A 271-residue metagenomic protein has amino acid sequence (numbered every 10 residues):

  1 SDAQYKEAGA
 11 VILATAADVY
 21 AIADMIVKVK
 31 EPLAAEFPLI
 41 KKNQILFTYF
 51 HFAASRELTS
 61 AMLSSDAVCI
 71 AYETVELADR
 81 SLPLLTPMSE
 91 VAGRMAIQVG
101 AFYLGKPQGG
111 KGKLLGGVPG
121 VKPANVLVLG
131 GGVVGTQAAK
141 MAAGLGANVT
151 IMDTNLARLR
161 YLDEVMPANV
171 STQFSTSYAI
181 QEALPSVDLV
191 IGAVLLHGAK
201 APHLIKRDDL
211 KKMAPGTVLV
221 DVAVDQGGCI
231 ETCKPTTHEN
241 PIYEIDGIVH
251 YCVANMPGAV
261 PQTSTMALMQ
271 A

Functional and structural regions predicted by a protein language model:
S1-D2, P107-G192: Glycine-rich phosphate/diphosphate-binding loop of Rossmann-like nucleotide-binding domains
S1-V11: N-terminal beta-loop-helix "entrance" segment that forms/cooperates in small-molecule cofactor or anionic ligand
D2, T59, I97, A138-A139 (+3 more regions): Generic hydrophobic/aromatic pocket-lining and core-packing "Φ" positions
I22-A23, V187: An anion/phosphate-binding loop that grips the pyrophosphate of nucleotide cofactors and donors
D24, K30-E31, F50-H51, T176 (+3 more regions): Short glycine-/small-residue-rich Rossmann-like dinucleotide-binding loops
M25-Y103: Phosphate/diphosphate ligand-binding glycine-rich loop within oxidoreductases
E73-L115, V224, C229-A271: Adenosine-phosphate binding glycine-rich loop
E164-G247: Rossmann-like adenosine-cofactor binding region
